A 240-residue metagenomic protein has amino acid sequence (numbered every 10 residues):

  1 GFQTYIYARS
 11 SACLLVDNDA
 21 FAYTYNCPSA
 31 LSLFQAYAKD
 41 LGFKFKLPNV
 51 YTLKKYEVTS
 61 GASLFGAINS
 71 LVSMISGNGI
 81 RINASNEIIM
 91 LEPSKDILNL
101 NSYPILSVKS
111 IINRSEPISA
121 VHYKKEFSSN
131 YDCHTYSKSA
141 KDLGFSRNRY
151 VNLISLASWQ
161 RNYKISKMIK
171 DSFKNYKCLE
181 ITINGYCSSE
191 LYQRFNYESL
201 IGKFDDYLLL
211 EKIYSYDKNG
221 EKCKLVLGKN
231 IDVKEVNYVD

Functional and structural regions predicted by a protein language model:
F2-N113: Charged- and aromatic-enriched interaction segments used to assemble and dock large macromolecular complexes
N69, S73, I80-E221, V226-D240: Acidic, small/polar-enriched beta strand-loop surface segments
